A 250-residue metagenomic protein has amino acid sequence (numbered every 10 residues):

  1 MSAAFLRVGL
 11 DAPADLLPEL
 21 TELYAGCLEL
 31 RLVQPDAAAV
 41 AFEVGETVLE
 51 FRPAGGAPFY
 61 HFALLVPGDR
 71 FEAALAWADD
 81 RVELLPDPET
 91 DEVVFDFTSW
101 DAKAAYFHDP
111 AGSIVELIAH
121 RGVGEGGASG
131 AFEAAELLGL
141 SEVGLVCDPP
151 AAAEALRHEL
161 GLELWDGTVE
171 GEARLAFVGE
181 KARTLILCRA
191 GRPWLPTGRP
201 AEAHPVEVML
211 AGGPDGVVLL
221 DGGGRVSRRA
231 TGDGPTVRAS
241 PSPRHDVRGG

Functional and structural regions predicted by a protein language model:
M1-L6, L10-Q34, E43-T90, D101 (+1 more regions): Glyoxalase I/VOC metalloenzyme domain signal
D36-A38: Ser/Thr- and Asn-enriched, surface-exposed coil loops between beta-strands
F95-W100: Short loop/turn motifs at secondary-structure junctions and domain boundaries
